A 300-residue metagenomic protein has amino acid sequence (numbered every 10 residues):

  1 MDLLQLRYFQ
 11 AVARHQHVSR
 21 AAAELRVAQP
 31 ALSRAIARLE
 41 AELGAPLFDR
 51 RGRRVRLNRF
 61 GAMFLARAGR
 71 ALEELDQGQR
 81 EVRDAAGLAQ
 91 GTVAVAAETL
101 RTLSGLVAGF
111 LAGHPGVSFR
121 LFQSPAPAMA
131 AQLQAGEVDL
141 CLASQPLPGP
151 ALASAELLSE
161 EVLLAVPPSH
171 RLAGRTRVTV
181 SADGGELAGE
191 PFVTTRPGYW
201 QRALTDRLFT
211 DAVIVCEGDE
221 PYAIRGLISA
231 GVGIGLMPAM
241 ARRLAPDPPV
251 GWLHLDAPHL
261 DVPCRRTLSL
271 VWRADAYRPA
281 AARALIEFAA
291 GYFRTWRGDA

Functional and structural regions predicted by a protein language model:
A11-A31: Short helix-boundary/capping micro-motifs
A37-R59: A short LG(V/I)-centered, amphipathic sequence patch enriched for acidic residue(s) preceding the LG motif
E42-L43, F64-A86: Alpha-helical linker/hinge and terminal dimerization helices associated with HTH transcriptional regulators
L88-P150, G218: Central regulatory/effector-binding core of bacterial HTH transcription factors
G105, V232, L253-A300: A late-sequence structural motif
P125-A130, Q134-V138, A143-S144, T194-L253: Hydrophobic hinge/microswitch elements
G149-F192: Flexible hinge/capping segments at coil-to-helix
V180, A188-D211, R278-E287, F293-W296: Secondary-structure junction motif
